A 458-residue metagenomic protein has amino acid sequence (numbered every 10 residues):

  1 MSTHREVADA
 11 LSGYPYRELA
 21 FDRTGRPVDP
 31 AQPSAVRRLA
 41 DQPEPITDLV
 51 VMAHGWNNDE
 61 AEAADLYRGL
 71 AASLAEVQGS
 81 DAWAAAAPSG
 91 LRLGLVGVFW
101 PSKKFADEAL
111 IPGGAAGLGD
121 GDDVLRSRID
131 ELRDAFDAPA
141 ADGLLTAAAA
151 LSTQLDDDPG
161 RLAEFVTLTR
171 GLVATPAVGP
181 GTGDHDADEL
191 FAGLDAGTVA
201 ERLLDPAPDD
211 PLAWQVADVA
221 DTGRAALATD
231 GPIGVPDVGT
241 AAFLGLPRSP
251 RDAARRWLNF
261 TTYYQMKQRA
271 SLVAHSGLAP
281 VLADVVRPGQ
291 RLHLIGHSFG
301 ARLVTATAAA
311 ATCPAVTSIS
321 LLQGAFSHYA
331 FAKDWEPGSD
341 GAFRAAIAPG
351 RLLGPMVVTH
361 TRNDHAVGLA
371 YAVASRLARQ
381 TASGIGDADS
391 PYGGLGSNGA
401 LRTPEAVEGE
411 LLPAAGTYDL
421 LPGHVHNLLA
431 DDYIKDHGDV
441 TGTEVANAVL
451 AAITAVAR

Functional and structural regions predicted by a protein language model:
S2-R26, W100-D134, P208-Q290, T307-R458: Lipolytic serine-hydrolase domain surface
R26-T47, S80-S89, A283-R287, A345-G350 (+1 more regions): Surface-exposed acidic, glycine-flexible loop patches that form ligand/cofactor-binding and adhesion interfaces
S34, A64-V77, G338-G341, T443-A448: Well-ordered, non-membrane alpha-helical segments in soluble/globular domains
L39-P43, G69-A75, A87-P88, T307-P314 (+1 more regions): Short, surface-exposed basic-aromatic patches at helix termini and helix-loop junctions that form
Q42-A109, A163-P247, A279: Short, surface-exposed "cap/lid" segments of acyl-processing enzymes
A63-Y67, T305, L369-A370: Conserved strand-to-helix beginnings and helix N-cap segments that scaffold or border functional pockets
G90-P176: Long, internal stretches of domain cores in catalytic or enzyme-like folds, emphasizing the mature domain core
I295-G300, V304: Gly/Ala-rich beta-loop-alpha elbow adjacent to hydrolase catalytic centers
